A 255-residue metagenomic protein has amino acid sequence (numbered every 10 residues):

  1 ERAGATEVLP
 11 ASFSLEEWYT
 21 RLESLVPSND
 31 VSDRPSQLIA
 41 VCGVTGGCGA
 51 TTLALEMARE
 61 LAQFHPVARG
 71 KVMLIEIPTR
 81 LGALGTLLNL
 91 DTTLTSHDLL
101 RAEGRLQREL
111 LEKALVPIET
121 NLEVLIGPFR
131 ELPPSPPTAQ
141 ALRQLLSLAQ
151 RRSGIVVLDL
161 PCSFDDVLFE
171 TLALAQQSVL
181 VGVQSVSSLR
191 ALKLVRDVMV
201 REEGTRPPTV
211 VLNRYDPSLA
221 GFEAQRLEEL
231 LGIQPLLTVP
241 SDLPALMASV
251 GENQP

Functional and structural regions predicted by a protein language model:
E1-L38, V200-E202, P207-P208: Acidic-aromatic/histidine active-site loop/patch
E7, I155, Q177, I233-L237: Well-ordered beta-strand positions
A11-F13, V44, V183, P208-A220 (+1 more regions): G-domain G4 guanine-recognition motif of GTPases
S32-I75: Walker A (P-loop) phosphate-binding motif
F64-V124: Phosphate-binding loop that captures ATP/GTP phosphates
R105-L160: Cytosolic-facing regulatory segments adjacent to core modules
L148-S153, F164-V186: Inter-motif core of Ras-like GTPase G domains
R214, L227-P255: Beta-strand-loop-alpha "switch" segments that mediate conformational coupling across diverse proteins
